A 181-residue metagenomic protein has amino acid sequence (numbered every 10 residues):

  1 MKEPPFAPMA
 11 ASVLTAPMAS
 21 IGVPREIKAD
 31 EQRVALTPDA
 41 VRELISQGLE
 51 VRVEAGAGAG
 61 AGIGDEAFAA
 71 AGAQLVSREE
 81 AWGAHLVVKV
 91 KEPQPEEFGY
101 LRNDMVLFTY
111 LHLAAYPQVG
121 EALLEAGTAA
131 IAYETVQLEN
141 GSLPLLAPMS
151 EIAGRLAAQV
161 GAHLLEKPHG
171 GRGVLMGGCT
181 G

Functional and structural regions predicted by a protein language model:
K2-E3: Intrinsically disordered, low-complexity polyampholyte segments enriched for Lys and acidic residues
F6, A10, A19-S20, E26 (+1 more regions): Glycine/serine-rich phosphate-binding loop and adjoining beta1-alpha1 elements at the start of nucleotide-handling
A11-A122, A126: An N-terminal-biased, well-structured beta-alpha scaffold segment characteristic of Rossmann-like dinucleotide-binding
